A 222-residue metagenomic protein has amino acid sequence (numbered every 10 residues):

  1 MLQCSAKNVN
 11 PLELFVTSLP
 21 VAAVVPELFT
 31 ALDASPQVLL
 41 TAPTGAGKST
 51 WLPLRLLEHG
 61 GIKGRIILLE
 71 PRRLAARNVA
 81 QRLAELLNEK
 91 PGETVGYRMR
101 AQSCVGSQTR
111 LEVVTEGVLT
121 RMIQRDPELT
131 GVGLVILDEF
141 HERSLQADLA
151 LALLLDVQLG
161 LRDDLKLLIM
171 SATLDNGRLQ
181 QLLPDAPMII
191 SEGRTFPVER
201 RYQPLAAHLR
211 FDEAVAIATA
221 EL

Functional and structural regions predicted by a protein language model:
M1-L222: P-loop NTPase motor module signature
